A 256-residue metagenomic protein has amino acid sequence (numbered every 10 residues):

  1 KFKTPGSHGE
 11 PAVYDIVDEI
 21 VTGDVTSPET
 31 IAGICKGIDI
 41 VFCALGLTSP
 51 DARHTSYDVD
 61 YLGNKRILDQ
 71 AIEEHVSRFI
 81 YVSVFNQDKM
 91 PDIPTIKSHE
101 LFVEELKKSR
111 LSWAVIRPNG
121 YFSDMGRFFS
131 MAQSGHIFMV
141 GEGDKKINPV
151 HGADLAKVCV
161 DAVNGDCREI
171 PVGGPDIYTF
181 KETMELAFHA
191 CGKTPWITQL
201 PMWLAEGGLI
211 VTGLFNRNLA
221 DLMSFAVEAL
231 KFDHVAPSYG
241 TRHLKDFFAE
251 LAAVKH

Functional and structural regions predicted by a protein language model:
P5-R66, Q70-E73, D88: NAD(P)H-binding glycine-rich loop region in Rossmannoid oxidoreductase-like domains and their noncatalytic homologs
V41, L155, C159, V172 (+2 more regions): Non-catalytic, hydrophobic alpha-helical segments
L47-Q133: Glycine-/Pro-rich loop/turn segments that contact NAD(P) or position catalytic residues in Rossmann-like domains
G63, V140-V163, R168: Substrate-positioning beta->alpha
S123-S130, D161-I170, K193-P195: Glycine/proline-rich active-site loop of Rossmann-fold NAD(P)-dependent oxidoreductases
K146-A153, V172-A190, W203-L209, R242: Substrate-binding strand-loop-helix patch in Rossmann-like NAD(P)-dependent oxidoreductase/epimerase domains
E182-K231: Terminal hydrophobic/aromatic helix or amphipathic segment near a protein terminus
A229-H256: Amphipathic terminal alpha-helices
